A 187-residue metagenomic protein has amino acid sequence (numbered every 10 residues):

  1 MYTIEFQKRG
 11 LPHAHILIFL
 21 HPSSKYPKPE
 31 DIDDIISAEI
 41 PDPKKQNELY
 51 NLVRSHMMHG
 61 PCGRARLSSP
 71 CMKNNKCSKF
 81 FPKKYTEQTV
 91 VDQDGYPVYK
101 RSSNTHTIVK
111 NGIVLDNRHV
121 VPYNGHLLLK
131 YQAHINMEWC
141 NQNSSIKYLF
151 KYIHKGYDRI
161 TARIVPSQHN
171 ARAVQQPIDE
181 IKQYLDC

Functional and structural regions predicted by a protein language model:
M1-C187: Extended, structured polyanion-binding interfaces
